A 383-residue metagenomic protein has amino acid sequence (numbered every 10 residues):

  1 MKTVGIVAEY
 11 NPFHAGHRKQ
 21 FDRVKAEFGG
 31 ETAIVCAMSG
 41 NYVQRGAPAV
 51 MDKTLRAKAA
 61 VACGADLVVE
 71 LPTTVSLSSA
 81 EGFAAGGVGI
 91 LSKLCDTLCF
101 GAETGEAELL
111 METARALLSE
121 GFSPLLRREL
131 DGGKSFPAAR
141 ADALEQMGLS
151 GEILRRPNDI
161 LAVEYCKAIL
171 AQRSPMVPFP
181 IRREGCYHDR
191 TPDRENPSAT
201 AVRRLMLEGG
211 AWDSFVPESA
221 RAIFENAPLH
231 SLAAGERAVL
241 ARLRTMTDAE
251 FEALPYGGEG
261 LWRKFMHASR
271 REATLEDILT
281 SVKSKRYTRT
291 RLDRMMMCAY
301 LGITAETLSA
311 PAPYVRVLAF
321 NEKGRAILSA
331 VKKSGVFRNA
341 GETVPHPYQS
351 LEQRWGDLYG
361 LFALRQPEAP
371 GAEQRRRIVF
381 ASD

Functional and structural regions predicted by a protein language model:
M1-R56: N-terminal catalytic cores of NTP/NDP-binding nucleotidyl/phosphoryl-transfer enzymes
A8, V43-Q44, A60, T74-V75 (+1 more regions): Short, contiguous strand/loop micro-motifs
R23-E27, A59, C63, G89-I90 (+1 more regions): A generic secondary-structure signal
E27-G30, A57-V61, P137-A138, R173: Short hydrophobic/aromatic-rich motifs at helix boundaries and adjacent loops
T32, D66, D96: Conserved acidic residues
V50-T54, A62, L77-A85: Generic alpha-helical scaffold signal
A57-P72: A glycine-rich helix N-cap at a beta->alpha junction
E70-D383: Active-site cores that bind ATP or allylic diphosphates and position pyrophosphate for catalysis
